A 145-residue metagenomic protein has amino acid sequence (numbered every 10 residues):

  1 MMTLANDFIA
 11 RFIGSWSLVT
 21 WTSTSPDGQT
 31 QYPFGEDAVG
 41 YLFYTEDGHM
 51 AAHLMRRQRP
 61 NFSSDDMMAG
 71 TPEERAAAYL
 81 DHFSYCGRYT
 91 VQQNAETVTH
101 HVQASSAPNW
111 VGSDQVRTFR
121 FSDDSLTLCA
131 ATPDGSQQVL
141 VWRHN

Functional and structural regions predicted by a protein language model:
M1-N145: Lipid interaction determinants
